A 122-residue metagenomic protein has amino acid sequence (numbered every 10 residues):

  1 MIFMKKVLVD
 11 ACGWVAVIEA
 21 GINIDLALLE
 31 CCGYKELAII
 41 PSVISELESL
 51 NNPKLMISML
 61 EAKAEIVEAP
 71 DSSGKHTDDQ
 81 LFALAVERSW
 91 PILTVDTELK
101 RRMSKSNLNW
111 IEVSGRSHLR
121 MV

Functional and structural regions predicted by a protein language model:
M1-I66: Domain-level signal for Mg2+-assisted phosphodiester chemistry and nucleotide/NA-binding surfaces in nucleic-acid
P41-V122: Nuclease catalytic cores that cleave nucleic-acid phosphodiester bonds, predominantly acidic two-metal-ion
